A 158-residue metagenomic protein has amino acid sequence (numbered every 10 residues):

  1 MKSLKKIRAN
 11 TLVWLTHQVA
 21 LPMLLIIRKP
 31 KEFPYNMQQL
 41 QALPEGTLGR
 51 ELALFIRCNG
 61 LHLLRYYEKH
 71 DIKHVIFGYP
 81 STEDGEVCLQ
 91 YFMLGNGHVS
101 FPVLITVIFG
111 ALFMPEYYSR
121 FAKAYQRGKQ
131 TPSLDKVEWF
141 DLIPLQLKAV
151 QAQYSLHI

Functional and structural regions predicted by a protein language model:
M1-Q38: The feature captures two recurrent sequence modes
L25-Q151: Core of folded catalytic or high-affinity ligand/protein-binding domains in predominantly eukaryotic proteins
A152-I158: Acidic, carboxylate-rich catalytic segments that either coordinate divalent cations
